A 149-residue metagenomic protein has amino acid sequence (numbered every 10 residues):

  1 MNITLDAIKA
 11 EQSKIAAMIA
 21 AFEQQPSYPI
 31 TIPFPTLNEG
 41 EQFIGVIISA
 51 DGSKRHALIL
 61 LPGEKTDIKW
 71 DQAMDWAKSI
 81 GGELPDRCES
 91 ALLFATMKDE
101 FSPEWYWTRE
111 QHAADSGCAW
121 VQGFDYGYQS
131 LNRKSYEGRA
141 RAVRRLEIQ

Functional and structural regions predicted by a protein language model:
N2-G82, C118-V121, D125-Y126, S130-K134 (+1 more regions): Extracellular adhesion/carbohydrate-recognition regions
R87-Q149: C-terminal, surface-exposed recognition/capping segments
